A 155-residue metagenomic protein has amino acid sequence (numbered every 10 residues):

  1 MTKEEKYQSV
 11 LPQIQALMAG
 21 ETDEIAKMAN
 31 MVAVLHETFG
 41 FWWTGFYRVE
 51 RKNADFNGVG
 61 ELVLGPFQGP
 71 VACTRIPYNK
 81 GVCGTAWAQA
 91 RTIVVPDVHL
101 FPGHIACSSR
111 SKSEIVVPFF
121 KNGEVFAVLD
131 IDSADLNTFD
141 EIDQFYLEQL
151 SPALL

Functional and structural regions predicted by a protein language model:
M1-F67, V71, Q149, A153-L154: Intrinsically disordered, low-complexity terminal regulatory regions
T38, C107-S111: Short loop/turn motifs at secondary-structure junctions and domain boundaries
W43, V116, V128: Short hydrophobic/aromatic beta-strand element in the GNAT-like acyltransferase core that lines or flanks the acyl-donor
V49-A106: Regulatory sensory and allosteric helical modules in signal-transduction proteins and certain transcription factors
S113-F120: A short, aliphatic-rich beta-strand micro-motif
F120-S133: Sensory-domain boundary capping and coupling elements
D132-L150, L155: Regulatory loop-to-helix N-cap segments in sensory/regulatory domains that couple ligand/signal detection
